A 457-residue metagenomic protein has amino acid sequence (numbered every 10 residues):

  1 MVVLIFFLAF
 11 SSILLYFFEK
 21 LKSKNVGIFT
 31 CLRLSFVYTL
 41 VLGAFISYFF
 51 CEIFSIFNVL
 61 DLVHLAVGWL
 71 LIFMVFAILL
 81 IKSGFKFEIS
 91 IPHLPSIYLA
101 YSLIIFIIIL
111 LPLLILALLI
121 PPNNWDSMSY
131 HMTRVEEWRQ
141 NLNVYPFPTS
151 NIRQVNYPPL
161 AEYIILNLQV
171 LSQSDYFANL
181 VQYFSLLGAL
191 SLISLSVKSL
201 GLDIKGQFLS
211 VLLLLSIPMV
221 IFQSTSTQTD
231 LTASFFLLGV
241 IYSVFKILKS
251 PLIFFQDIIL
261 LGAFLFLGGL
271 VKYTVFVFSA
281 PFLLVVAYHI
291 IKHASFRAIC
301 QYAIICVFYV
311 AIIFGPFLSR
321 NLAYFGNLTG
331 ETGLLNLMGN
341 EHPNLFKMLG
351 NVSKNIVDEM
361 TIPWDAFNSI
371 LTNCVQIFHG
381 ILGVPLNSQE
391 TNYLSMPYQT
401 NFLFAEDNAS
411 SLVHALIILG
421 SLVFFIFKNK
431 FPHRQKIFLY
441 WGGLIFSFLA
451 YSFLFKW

Functional and structural regions predicted by a protein language model:
M1-I5, S174-F184, A366-F448: Membrane-interface anchor segments at the N-terminal boundary of transmembrane helices in multi-pass membrane enzymes
M1-P92, A409-I417: Membrane-embedded, hydrophobic transmembrane alpha-helices
F29-Y38, Y176-F177, I193-S216, F235 (+3 more regions): Transmembrane-helix signature of polytopic, membrane-embedded enzymes that assemble or transfer cell-envelope glycans
V41, I105-L110, F208-L214, A263 (+2 more regions): Transmembrane alpha-helix segments characteristic of polytopic inner-membrane glycan-assembly/cell-envelope
F73-K82, F177-G201, G239: Transmembrane-helix motifs of polytopic, lipid-linked glycan transferases
I89-A100, K198-G206, S250-Q256, I290-I304 (+3 more regions): Membrane-interface helix-loop-helix junctions at transmembrane boundaries of multi-pass membrane enzymes, predominantly
V244, D257-Y273, F282-L283, Y309-I312 (+1 more regions): Membrane-interface alpha helices of multi-pass inner-membrane proteins
F278-V310, L318: Perimembrane helix-loop-helix junctions
